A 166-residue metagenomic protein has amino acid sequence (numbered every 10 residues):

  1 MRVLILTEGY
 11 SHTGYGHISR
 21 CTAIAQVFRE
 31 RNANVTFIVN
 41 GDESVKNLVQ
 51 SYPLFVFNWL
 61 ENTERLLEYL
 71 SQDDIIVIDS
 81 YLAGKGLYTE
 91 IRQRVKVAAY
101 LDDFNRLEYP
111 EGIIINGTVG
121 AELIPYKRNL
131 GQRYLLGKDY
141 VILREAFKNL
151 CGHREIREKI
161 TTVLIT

Functional and structural regions predicted by a protein language model:
M1, D74, I160-V163: Nucleotide donor/acceptor-binding cores
I5-Y15, R20-V27, V39-L130, Y134: Active-site and donor-binding regions of nucleotide-sugar-utilizing enzymes
R20-T22, R31, L143: Residues at secondary-structure transition points
E30-T36: A generic structural motif
E111-T166: A nucleotide-sugar donor-handling region in carbohydrate enzymes
